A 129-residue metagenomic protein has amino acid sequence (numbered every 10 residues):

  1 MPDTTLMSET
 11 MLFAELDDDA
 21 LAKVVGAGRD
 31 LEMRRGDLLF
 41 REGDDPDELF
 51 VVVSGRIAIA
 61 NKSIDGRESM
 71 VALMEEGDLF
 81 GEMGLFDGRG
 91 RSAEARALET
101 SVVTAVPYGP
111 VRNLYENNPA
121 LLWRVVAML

Functional and structural regions predicted by a protein language model:
M1-R35, F80, G84-L85, N117: Cyclic nucleotide-binding regulatory module and flanking cytosolic helices
G26, M70-M128: Cyclic-nucleotide recognition modules
D30, E48, R56, T100-V102: Structural motif
E32, F50-V51, R96: Well-ordered beta-strand positions
G36, D47-A60, E75-G77: Glycine- and acidic-residue-biased ligand/ion/polar-headgroup-sensing regions
L39-D44: Short phosphate-coordinating micro-motif centered on Lys-Gly-acidic
I57-S69: A short beta-strand-loop-beta hairpin characteristic of the jelly-roll/cupin
